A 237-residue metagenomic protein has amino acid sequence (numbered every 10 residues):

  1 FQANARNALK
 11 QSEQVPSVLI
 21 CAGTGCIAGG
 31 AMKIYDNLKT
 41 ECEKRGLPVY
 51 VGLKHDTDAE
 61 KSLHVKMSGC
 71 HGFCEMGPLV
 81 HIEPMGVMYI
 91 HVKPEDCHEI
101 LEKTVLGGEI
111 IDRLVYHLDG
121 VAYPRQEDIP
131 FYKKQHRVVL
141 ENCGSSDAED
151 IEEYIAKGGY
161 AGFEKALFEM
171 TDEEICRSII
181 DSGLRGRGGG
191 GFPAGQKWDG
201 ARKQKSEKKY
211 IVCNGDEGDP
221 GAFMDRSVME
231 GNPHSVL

Functional and structural regions predicted by a protein language model:
F1-L237: Feature of Fe-S/electron-transfer and energy-metabolism proteins that preferentially highlights extended coupling
